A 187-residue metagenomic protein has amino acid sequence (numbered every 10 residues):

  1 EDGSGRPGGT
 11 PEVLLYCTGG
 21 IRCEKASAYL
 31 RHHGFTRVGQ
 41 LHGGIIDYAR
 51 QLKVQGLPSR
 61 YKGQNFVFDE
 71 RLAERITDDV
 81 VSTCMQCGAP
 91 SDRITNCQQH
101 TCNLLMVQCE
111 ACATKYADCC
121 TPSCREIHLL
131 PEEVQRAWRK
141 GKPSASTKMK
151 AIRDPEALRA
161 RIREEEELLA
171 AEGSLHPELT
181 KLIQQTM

Functional and structural regions predicted by a protein language model:
E1-L15, I21-M187: Rhodanese-like catalytic fold shared by cysteine-dependent sulfurtransferases and DSP/PTP-type phosphatases
